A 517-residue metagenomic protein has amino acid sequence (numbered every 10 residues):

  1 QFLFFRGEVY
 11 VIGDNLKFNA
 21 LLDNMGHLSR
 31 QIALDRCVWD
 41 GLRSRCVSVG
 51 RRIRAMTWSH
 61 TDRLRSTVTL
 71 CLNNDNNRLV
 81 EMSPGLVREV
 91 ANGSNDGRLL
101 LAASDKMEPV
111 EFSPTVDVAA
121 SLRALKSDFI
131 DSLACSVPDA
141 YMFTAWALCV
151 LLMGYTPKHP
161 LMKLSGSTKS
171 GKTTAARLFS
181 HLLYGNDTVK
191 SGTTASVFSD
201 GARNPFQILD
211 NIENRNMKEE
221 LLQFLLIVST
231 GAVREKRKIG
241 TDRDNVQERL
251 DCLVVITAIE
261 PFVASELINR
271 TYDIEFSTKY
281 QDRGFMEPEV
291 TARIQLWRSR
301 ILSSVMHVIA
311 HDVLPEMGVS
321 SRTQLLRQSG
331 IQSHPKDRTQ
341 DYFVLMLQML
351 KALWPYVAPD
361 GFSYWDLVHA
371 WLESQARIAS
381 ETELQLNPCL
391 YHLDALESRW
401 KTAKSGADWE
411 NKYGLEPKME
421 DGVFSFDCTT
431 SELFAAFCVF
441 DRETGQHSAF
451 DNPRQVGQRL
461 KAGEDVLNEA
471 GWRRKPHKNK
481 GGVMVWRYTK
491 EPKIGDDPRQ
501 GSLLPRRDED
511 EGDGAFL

Functional and structural regions predicted by a protein language model:
Q1-D117, Y155, H307, H311-P315 (+2 more regions): N-terminal nucleic-acid engagement/recognition segments and initiation subdomains in replication, restriction
Q1-E8, L16, S94, L100-S104 (+2 more regions): DNA transaction DNA-binding modules
A91-R203, G330, Y342, M346-L347: P-loop NTPase catalytic core of nucleic-acid-dependent motor ATPases
H159, R203-P205, L250-L253, L267-T271: Short glycine-/polar-rich loops that comprise or flank the Walker A/P-loop and associated switch/sensor motifs
Y184, L222-V246: Conserved catalytic/switch belt of AAA+ P-loop NTPases
S199-A202, K238-I256: AAA+/SF3 P-loop NTPase mechanochemical coupling elements
F206-S229, E260-N269: Conserved AAA+/SF3 P-loop NTPase catalytic/coupling segment centered on the Walker-B
A264-Q281: A short helix-turn-beta junction within AAA+ P-loop NTPase domains corresponding to the substrate/partner-engaging
